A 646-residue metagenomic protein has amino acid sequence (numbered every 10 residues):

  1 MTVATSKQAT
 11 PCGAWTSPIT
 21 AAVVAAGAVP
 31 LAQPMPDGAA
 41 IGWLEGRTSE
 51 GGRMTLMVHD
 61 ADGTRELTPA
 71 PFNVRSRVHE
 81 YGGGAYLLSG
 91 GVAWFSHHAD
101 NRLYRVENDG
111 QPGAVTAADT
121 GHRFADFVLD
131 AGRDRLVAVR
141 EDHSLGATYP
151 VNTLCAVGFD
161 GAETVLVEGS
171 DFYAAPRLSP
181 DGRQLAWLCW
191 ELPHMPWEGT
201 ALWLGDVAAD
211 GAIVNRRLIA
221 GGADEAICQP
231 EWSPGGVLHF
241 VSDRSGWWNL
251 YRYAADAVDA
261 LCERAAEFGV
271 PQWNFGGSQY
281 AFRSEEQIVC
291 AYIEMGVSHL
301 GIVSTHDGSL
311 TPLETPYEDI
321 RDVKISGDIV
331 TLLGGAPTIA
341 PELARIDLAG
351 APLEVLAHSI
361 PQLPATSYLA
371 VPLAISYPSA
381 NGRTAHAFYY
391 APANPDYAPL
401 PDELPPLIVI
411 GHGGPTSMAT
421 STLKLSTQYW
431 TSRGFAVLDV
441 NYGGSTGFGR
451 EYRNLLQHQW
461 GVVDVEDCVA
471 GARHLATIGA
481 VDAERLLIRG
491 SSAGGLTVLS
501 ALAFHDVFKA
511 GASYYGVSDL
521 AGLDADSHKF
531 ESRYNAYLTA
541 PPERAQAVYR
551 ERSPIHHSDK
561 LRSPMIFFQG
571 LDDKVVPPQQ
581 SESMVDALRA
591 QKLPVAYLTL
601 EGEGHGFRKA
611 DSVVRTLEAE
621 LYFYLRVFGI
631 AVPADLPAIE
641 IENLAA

Functional and structural regions predicted by a protein language model:
M1-A40, G46-T55: Sequence/structural signature of beta-propeller modules and their immediately flanking N-terminal secretory/stalk
I19-A25, R65-S76, P112-A117, A162-V167 (+4 more regions): A short beta-strand motif characteristic of beta-propeller blades
A26-A40, N73-A93, T120-L136, S170-L185 (+7 more regions): Conserved beta-propeller blade repeats
A28-M35, L44-E45, M54, E66 (+12 more regions): Non-catalytic accessory segments flanking enzyme active sites
E45-T55, V74-E80, F95-L103, A117-R123 (+11 more regions): A flexible loop/linker signature enriched in serine peptidases of the S9 family
D60-D62, E107-G110, G158-G161, V207-D210 (+3 more regions): Short loop/turn segments that connect beta-strands within beta-propeller blades
P193, S359-E484, S491, D524-D526 (+1 more regions): Cap/lid segment of the alpha/beta-hydrolase catalytic domain
Y442-A646: Active-site-proximal cap/loop segments of hydrolase catalytic domains
